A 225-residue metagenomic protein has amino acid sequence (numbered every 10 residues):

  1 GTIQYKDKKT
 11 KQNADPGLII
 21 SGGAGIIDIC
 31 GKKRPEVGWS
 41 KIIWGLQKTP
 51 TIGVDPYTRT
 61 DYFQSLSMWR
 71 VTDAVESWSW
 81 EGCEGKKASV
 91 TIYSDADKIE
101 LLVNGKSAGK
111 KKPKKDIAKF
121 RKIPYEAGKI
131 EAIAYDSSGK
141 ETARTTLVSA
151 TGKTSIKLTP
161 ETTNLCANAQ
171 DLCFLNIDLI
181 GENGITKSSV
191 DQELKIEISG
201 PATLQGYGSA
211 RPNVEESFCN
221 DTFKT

Functional and structural regions predicted by a protein language model:
G1-K112, R121-P124, K129-E141: Extended substrate-binding grooves/exosites of carbohydrate-active enzymes
C83, K87, T151-F174, I180-G181 (+1 more regions): Beta-strand-rich domain onsets/edges
C83-G85, P113-K115, I123-Y125, S149-T151 (+2 more regions): Surface-exposed coil/turn segments at beta-strand junctions on protein surfaces, enriched
K87-S89, D95-D97, L101-A108, R144-T146 (+2 more regions): Short flexible loop/turn segments that cap and initiate beta-strands
K112-K119, V214-T225: Aromatic sugar-binding surface patches on proteins that engage polysaccharides or sugar-phosphate polymers
Y125-K129, Q170-L172, D191: Extracellular Ig-like/FN3 beta-sandwich strand-entry sites
S138-T151: Edge beta-strands of extracellular beta-sandwich domains
